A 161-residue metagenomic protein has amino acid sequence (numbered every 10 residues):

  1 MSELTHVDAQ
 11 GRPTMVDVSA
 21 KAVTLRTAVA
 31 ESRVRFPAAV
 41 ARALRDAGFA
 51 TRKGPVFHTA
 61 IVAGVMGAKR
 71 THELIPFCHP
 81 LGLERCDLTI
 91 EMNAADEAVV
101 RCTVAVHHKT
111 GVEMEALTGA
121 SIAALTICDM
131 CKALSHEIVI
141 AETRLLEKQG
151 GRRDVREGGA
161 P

Functional and structural regions predicted by a protein language model:
M1-H79, L83-P161: C-terminal binding/interaction regions
